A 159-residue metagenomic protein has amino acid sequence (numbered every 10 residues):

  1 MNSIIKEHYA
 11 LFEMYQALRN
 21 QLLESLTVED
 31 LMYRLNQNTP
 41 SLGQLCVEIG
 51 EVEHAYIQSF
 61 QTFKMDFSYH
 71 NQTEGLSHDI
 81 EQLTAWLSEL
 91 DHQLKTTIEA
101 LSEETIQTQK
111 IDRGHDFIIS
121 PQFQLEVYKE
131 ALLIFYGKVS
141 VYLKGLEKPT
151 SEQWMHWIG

Functional and structural regions predicted by a protein language model:
M1-K6, G159: Basic/polar N-terminal segments that are highly enriched at the extreme N-terminus, encompassing both cleavable
I4-A10, A100: Active-site-proximal helix-loop elements at catalytic-domain edges
Y9-E13, A17-N20, D30-Q72, D112-G159: Short, contiguous alpha-helical
E29-D30, E104: Secondary-structure boundary/capping positions in well-ordered alpha/beta enzyme cores
G75-D112, I119-K138: Acidic/histidine-rich alpha-helical segments that form the ligand environment of transition-metal centers
